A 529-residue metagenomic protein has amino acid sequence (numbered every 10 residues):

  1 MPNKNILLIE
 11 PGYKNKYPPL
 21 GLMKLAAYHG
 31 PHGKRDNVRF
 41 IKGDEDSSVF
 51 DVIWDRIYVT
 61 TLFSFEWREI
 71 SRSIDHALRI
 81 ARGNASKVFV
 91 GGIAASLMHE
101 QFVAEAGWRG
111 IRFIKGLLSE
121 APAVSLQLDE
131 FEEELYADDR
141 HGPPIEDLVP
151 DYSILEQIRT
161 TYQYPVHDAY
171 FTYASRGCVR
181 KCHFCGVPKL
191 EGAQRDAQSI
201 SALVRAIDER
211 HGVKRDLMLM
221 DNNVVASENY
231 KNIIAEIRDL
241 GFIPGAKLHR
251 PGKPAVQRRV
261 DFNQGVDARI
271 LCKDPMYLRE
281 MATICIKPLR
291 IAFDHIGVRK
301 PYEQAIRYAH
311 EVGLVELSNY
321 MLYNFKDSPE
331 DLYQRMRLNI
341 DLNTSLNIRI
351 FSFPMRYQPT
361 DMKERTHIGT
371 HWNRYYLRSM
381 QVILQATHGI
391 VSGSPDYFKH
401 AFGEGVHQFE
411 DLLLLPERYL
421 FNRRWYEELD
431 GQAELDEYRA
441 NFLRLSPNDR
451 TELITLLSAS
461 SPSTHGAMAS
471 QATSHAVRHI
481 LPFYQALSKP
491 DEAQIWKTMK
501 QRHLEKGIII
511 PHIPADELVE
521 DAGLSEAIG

Functional and structural regions predicted by a protein language model:
P2-L8, G30-F40, F50-D51, V59 (+1 more regions): Radical SAM enzyme core and accessory elements
K4-N5, E10-K14, P18-D168: Glycine-rich beta-alpha loop elements in corrinoid/cobalamin-binding modules across cobalamin-dependent enzymes
L8, L203-S318, Y323-F325: Conserved SAM/AdoMet-binding glycine-rich loop
P11, G43, I93, N222 (+2 more regions): Cofactor-binding loop segments of dinucleotide-utilizing enzymes, especially the Rossmann-like FAD- and NAD(P)+-binding
L20-K24, H32, Y164-A202: Canonical Radical SAM [4Fe-4S] cluster-binding loop centered on the CxxxCxxC motif and its immediate flanking residues
G30, S73-A85, G186, R238 (+2 more regions): Surface-exposed amphipathic alpha-helices with a cationic face
Y58, K87-V88, L217, C285-R290 (+2 more regions): Conserved C-terminal portion of the radical SAM core fold that forms the substrate/S-adenosylmethionine-binding
L97-M98, E228, Y323-E330, L346-L412: Flexible glycine/acidic-rich beta-alpha junction loops that bind and position SAM and/or redox cofactors in anaerobic
